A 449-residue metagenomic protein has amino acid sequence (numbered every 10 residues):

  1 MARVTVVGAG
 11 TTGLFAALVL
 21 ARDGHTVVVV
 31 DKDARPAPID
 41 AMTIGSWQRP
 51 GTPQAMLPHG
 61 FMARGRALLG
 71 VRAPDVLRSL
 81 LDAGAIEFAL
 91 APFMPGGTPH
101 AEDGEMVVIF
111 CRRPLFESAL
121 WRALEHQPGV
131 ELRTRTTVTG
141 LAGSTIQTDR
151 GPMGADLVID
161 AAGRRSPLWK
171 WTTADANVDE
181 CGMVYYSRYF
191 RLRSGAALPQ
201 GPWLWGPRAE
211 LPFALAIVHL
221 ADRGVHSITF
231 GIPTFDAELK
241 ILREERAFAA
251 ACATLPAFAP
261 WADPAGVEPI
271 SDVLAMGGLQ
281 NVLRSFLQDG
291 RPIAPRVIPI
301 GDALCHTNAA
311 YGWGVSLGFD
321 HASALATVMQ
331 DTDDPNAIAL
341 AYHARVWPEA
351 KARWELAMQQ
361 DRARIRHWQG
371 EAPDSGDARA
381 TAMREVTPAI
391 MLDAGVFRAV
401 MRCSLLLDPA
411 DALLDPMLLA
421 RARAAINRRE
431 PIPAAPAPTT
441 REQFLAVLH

Functional and structural regions predicted by a protein language model:
A2-P38: N-terminal Rossmann-like FAD-binding beta1-loop-alpha1 element of flavoenzymes
V19, D40-F93: N-terminal FAD cofactor-binding segment of flavoenzymes
V29-V30, V158, I300: Generic enzyme active-site microenvironment
H59-F61, D103-R122, P167, L242-R243: Short beta-strand to alpha-helix junction loop
G96-R113, G231-F235: Helix-loop-beta segment of a Rossmann-like dinucleotide-binding subdomain
H126-T254: Predominantly flavin-linked oxidoreductase catalytic cores and closely associated redox partners
T234-A352: FAD/FMN-dependent oxidoreductases across multiple families
A326-H449: C-terminal helical "tail/cap" subdomain of flavin- and related membrane-associated enzymes
